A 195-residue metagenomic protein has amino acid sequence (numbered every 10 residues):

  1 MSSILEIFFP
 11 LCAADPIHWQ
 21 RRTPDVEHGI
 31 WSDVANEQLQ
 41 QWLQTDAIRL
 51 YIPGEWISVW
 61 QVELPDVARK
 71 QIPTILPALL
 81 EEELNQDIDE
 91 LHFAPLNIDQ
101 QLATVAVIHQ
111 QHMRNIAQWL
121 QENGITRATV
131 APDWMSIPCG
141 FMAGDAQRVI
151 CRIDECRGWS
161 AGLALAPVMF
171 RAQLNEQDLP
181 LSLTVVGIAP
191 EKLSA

Functional and structural regions predicted by a protein language model:
M1-A195: Hydrophobic/aromatic-enriched cytosolic interaction surfaces used to assemble or bind macromolecules
